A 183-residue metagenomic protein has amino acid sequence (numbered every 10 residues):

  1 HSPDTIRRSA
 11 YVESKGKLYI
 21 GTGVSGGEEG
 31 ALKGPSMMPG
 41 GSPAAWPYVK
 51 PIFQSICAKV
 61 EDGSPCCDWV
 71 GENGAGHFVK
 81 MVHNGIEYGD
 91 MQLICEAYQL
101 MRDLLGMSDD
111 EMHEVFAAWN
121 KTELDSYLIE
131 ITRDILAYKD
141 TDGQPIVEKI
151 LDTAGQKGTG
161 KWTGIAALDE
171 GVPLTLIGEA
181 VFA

Functional and structural regions predicted by a protein language model:
S2-H113, K121-K149: Rossmann-fold dinucleotide-binding core
N84-Y88, W119, A154, A167-L168: Generic amphipathic alpha-helical segments used as scaffolds and interaction surfaces in large, multi-domain proteins
E111-A118, I177-F182: Beta-strand segments within the central parallel beta-sheet cores of soluble alpha/beta enzyme folds
V147-A183: A conserved active-site cap/scaffold subdomain adjacent to cofactor or substrate pockets
